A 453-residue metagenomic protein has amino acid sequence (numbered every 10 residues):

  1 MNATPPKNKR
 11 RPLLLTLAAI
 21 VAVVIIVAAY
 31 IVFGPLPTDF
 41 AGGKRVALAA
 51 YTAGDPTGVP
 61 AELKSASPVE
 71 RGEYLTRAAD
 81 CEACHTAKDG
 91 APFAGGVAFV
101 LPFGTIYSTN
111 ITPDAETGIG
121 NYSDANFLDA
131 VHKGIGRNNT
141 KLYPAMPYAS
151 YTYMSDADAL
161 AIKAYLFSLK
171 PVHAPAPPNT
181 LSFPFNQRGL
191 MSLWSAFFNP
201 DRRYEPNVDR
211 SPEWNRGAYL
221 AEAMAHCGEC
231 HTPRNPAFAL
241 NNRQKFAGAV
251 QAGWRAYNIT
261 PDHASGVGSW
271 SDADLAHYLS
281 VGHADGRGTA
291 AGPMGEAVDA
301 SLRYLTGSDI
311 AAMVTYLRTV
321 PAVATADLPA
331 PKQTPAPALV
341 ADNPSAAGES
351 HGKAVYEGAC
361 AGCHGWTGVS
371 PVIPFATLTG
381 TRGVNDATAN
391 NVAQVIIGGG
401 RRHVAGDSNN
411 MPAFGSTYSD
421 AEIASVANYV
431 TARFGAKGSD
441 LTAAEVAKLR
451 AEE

Functional and structural regions predicted by a protein language model:
N2-A47: N-terminal type II signal-anchor transmembrane helix that functions as the membrane-insertion/stop-transfer segment
T38-D55, V59, T86-I106, R137-A218 (+5 more regions): Flexible coil segments in periplasmic/lumen-exposed cytochrome c-class electron-transfer proteins
A49-A79, F375: Short extracytoplasmic
E70-E73, A79-T86, V100-Y153, A157 (+3 more regions): The feature marks the first
C81-C84, C227-C230, C360-C363: Short cysteine clusters
G118, T367-S370, H403: Alpha/beta-hydrolase active-site loop signature
L279, T379-E422: Extended, polar beta-sheet/loop recognition surfaces of beta-rich domains that mediate binding to diverse ligands
G348-A389, Q394: C-terminal structural cap/anchor segments
